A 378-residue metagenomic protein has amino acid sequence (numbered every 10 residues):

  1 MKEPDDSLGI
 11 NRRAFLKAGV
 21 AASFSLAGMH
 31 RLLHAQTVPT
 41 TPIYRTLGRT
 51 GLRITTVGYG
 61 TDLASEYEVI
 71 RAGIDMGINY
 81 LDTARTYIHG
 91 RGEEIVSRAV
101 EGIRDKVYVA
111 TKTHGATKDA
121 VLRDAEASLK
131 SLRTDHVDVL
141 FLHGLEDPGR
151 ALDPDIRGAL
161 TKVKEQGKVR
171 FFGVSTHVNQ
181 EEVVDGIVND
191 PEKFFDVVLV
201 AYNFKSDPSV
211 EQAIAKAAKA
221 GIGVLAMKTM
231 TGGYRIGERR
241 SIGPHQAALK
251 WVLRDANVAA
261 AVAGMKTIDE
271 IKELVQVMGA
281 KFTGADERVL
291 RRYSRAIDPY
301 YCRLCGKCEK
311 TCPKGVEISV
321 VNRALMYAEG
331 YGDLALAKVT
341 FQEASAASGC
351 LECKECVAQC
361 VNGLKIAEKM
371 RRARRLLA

Functional and structural regions predicted by a protein language model:
M1-I10: N-terminal secretory signal peptides
G9-K17, F24-V38: N-terminal twin-arginine translocation
M29-V57: C-terminal segment of N-terminal export signals and the immediately downstream linker at the start of the mature
L47, Y59, L81, V96 (+7 more regions): Conserved, mostly hydrophobic/aromatic
T55-Y59, L81, V109-T111, L140 (+4 more regions): Hydrophobic faces of well-ordered beta-strands that scaffold small-molecule active sites in alpha/beta enzyme cores
E68, A116-T231, R240, R254: Glycine/proline-rich, positively charged, aromatic-decorated active-site loop/lid region on the catalytic face
D82-A99: Glycine-rich, proline-tolerant flexible connector loops at the mouths of alpha/beta enzymes
Q212, K216-A226, M230-A378: Structured C-terminal cap/extension of enzyme domains
